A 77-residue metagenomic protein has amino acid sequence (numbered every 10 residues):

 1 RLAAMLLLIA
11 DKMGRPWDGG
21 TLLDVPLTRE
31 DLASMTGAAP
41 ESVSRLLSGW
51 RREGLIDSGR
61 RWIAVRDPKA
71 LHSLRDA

Functional and structural regions predicted by a protein language model:
R1-G14: Short alpha-helical segments that sit at the start of domains
D11-A77: Phosphate-/nucleic-acid-contacting segments
